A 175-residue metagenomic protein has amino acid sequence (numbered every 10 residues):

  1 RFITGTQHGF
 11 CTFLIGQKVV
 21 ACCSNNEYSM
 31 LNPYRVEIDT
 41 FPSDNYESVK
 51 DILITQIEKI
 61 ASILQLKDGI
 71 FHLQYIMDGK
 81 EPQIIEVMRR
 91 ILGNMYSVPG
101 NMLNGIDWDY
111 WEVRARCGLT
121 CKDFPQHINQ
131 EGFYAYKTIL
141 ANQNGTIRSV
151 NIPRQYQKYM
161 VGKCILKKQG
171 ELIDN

Functional and structural regions predicted by a protein language model:
R1-K80: Internal nucleotide-binding/catalytic subdomain
T12, E81-I91: A short beta-strand motif that forms the metal-chelation/ATP-contact edge of phosphoryl-transfer active sites
L31-R35, N94-P99, Y159-V161: A short, polar/proline- and glycine-enriched secondary-structure boundary/capping micro-motif
K50-L73, M88-T146: Active-site "cap" helix and flanking loop/linker of ATP-utilizing ligase/carboxylase catalytic domains
F124-Q126, Q169-D174: Short beta-strand/turn micro-motifs at beta-sheet edges
I139-L172: Glycine-rich active-site loop/lid that clamps phosphate-bearing ligands
